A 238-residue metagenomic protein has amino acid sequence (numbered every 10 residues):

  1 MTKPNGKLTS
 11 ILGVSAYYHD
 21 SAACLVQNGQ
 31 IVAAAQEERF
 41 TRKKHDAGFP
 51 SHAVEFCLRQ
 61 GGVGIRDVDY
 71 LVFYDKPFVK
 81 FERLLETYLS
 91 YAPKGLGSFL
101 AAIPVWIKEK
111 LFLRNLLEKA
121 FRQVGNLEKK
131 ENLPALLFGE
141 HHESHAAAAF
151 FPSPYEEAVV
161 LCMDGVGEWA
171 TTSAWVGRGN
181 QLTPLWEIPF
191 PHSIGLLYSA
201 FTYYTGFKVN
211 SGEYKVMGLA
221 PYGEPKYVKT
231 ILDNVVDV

Functional and structural regions predicted by a protein language model:
M1-V238: Short acidic/glycine-rich loops and adjacent helix/strand connectors that line catalytic pockets where negatively
